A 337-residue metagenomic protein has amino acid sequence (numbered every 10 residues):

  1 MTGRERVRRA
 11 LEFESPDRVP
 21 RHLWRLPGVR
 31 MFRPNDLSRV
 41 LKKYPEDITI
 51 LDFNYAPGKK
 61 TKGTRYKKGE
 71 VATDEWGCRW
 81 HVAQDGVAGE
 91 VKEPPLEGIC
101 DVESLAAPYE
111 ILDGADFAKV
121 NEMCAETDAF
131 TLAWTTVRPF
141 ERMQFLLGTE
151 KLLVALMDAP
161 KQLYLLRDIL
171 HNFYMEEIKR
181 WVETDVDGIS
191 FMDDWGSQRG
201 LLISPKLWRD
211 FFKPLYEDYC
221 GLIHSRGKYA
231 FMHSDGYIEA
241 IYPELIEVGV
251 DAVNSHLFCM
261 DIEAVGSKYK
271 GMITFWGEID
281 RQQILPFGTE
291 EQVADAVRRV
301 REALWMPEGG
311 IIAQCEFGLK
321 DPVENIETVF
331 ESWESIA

Functional and structural regions predicted by a protein language model:
M1-F32, T73, V82, S104-A337: Active-site loop segments of alpha/beta catalytic cores
S15, Y44-T49, K68, E126: Short, solvent-exposed loop/edge-beta patches enriched in aromatic
P20-W24, R33, L37-V40, T64-R65 (+2 more regions): N-terminal capping/small domains of soluble enzymes
H22, V29, D47, K59 (+2 more regions): Intrinsically disordered, low-complexity segments enriched in proline/serine/threonine
R30-K62: Segments that shape or occlude catalytic/ligand-binding pockets
Y44-D52, K92-A106, T135-L146: An N-terminal domain-start capping segment
K60-R65, D193-S197: Short, charged low-complexity linear motifs
K62-I111, E126-F130: A contiguous, low-structure linker/loop signature
